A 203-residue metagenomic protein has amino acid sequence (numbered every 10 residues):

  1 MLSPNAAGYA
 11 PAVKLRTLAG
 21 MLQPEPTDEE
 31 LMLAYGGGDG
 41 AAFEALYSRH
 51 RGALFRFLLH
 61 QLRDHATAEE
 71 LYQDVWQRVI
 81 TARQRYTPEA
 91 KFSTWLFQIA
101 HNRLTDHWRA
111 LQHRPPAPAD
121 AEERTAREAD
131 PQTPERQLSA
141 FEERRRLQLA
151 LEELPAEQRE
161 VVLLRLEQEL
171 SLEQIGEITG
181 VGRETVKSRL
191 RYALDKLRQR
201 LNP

Functional and structural regions predicted by a protein language model:
M1-L33, G37, A41, A45 (+6 more regions): Intrinsic, short, N-terminal disordered tails of RNA polymerase sigma-factor systems
L31, Y47-S48, F55, H65-A82 (+1 more regions): Conserved RNAP core-binding helix
G36-G37, H60-R63, Q73-K91, A110-Q112 (+1 more regions): Sigma70-family region 2
R56, E70-Q77, A90-N102: Structural recognition of an alpha-helix C-terminal capping motif at a helix-to-coil junction
A66, E173, E184: Residues within helix-turn-helix
Y72, L190, L197, L201: DNA major-groove recognition helix of helix-turn-helix
V75, I99, V162, I175-G176 (+1 more regions): Hydrophobic positions on the alpha-helical face of helix-turn-helix-like DNA-binding modules
T81-P88, Q98-A119, A140: Arg/Lys-rich amphipathic alpha helix in sigma70-family domain 2
